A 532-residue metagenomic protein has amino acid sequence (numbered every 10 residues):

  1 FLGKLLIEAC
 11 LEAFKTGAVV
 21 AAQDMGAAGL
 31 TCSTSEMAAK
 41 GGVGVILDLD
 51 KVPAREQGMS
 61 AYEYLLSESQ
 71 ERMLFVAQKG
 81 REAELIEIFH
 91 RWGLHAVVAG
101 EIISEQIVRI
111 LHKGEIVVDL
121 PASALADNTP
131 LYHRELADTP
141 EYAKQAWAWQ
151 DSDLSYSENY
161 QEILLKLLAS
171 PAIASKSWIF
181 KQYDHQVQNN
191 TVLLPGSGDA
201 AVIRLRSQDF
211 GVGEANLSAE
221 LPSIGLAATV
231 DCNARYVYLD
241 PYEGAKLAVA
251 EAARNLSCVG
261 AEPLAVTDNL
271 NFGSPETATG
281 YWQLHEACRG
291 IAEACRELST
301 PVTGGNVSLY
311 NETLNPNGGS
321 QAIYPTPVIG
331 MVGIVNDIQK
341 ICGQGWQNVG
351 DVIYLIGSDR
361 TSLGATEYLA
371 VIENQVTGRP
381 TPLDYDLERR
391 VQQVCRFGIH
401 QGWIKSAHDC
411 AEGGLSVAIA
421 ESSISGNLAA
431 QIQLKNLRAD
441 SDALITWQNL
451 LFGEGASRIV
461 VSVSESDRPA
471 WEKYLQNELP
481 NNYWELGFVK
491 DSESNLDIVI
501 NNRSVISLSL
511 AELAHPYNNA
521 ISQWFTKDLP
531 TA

Functional and structural regions predicted by a protein language model:
F1-A532: Glycine/proline-enriched, intrinsically flexible loops and inter-domain linkers
